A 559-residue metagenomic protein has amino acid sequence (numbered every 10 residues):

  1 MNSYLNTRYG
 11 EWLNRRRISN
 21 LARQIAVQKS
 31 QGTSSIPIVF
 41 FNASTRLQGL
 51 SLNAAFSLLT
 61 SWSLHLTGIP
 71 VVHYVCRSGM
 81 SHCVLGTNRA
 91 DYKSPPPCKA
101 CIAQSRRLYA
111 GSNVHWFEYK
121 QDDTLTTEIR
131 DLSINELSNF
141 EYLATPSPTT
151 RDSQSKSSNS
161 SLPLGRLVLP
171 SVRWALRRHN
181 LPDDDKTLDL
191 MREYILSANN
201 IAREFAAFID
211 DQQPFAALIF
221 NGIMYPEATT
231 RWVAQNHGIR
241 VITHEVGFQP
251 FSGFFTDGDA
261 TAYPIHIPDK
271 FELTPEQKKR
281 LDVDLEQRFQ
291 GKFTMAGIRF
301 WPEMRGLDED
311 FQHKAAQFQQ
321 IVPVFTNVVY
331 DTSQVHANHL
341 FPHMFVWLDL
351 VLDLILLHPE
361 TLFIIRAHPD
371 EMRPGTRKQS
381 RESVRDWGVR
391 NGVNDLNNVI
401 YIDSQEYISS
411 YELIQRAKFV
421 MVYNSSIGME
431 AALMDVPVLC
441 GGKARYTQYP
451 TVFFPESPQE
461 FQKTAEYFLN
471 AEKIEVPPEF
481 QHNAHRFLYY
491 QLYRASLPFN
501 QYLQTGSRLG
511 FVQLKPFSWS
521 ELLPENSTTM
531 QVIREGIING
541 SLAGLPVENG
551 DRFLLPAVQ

Functional and structural regions predicted by a protein language model:
M1-F41, L66-N199, V246-P302, R508 (+2 more regions): Conserved N-terminal ligand/cofactor-binding loop architecture of enzyme catalytic domains
Y4, F318, H358, T451 (+1 more regions): Long, C-terminal catalytic modules of enzymes
S30, L196-D210, A316, N338-H339 (+2 more regions): Donor nucleotide-activated moiety binding/catalytic core segment of transferases that use nucleotide-activated donors
S44-F56, I219, S333-V335: A short, glycine/small-residue-rich beta-strand->loop->alpha-helix junction that serves as a flexible
L50-H73, R231, H343-L356: Histidine-anchored nucleotide/phosphate-binding helix
I201-T256: Conserved nucleotide-sugar donor-interacting segment of glycosyltransferase catalytic cores, predominantly GT-B
P226, E245, S252, Q405-F453: A donor-sugar binding/catalytic signature common to diverse glycosyltransferases and related nucleotide-sugar
Q290-V389: Conserved catalytic-core segment of nucleotide-activated headgroup transferases in glycan assembly
